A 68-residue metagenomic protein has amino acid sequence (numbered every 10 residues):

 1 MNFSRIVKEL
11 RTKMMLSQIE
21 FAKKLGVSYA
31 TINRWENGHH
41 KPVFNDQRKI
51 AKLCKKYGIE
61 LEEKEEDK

Functional and structural regions predicted by a protein language model:
M1-K13, A51: A short, Lys/Arg-rich alpha-helix, primarily the initiator
M15-N33: Short alpha-helical DNA-recognition segment
F44-E63: DNA major-groove recognition helix of helix-turn-helix/homeodomain DNA-binding modules
E65-K68: Short acidic DE-rich linear segments
